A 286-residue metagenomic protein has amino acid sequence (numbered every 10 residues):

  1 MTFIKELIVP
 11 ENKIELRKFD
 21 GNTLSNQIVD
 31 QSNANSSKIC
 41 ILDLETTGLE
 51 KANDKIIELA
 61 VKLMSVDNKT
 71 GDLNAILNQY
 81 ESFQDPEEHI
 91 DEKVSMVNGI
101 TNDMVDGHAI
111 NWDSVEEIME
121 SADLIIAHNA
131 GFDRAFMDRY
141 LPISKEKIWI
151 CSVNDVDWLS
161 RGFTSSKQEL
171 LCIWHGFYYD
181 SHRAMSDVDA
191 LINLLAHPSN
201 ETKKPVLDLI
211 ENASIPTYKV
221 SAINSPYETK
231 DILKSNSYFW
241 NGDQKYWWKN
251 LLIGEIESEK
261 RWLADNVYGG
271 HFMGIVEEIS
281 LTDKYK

Functional and structural regions predicted by a protein language model:
M1-D30, H197-K286: Acidic two-metal-ion nuclease catalytic site recognized across multiple nuclease folds, prominently DnaQ/RNase D-T
T2-I148, R161, S165-S181: Conserved non-catalytic scaffold segment of RNase H-like nuclease domains
G131-D133, D155, S225: Short, solvent-exposed loop/turn segments at secondary-structure junctions
Y140, W158, W174, L194-E201: Active-site catalytic microenvironments for nucleophilic, acid-base chemistry
E146-V156: Short, acidic/small-residue loops that bind anionic groups at enzyme active sites
S186-L195: Acidic, divalent-metal-coordinating active-site segment for phosphoryl/phosphodiester hydrolysis, typified by short
